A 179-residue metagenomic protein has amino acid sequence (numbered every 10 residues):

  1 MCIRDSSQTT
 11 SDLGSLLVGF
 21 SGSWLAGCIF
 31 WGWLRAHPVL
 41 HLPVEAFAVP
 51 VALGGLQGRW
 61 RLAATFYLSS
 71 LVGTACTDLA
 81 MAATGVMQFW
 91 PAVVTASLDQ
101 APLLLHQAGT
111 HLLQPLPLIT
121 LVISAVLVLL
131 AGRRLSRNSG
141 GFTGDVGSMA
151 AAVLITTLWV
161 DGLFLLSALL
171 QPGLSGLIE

Functional and structural regions predicted by a protein language model:
M1-S6: Conserved small/polar residues in nucleotide/adenosyl-binding loops
T9-G22, P38-A48, A64-V72, A151: Cytoplasmic-side transmembrane-helix entry/capping segments in multi-pass membrane proteins
F30-L40, W60: Membrane-interface helix caps and helix-loop-helix hairpins in membrane proteins
L62, F66-A92: Transmembrane alpha-helix/helix-exit interface in multi-pass inner-membrane proteins
F89-Q107: Membrane-interface interhelical connector segments
L103-V126: Hydrophobic alpha-helical transmembrane segments
R133-T157: Interfacial loop-to-transmembrane junctions
G162-E179: Juxtamembrane boundary at the C-terminal end of a transmembrane helix
